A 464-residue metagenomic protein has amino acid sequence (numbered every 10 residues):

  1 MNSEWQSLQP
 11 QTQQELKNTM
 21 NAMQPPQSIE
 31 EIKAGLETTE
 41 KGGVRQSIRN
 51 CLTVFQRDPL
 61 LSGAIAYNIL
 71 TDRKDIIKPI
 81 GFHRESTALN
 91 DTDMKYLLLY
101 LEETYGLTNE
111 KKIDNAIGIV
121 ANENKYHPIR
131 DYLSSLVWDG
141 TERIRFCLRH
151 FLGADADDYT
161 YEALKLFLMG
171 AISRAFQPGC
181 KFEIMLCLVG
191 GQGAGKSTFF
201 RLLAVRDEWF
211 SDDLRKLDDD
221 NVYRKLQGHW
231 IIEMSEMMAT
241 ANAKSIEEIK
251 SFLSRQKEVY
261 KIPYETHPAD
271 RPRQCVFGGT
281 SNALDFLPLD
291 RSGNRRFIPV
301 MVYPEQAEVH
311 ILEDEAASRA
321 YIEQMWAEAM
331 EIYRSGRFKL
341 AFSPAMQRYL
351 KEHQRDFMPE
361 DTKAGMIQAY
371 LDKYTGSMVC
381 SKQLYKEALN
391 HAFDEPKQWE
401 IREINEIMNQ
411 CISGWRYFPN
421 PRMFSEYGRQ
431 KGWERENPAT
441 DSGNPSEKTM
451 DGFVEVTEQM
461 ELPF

Functional and structural regions predicted by a protein language model:
M1-R143, D158, E162, D394-E395 (+4 more regions): N-terminal nucleic-acid engagement/recognition segments and initiation subdomains in replication, restriction
S3, S7, E15, N21 (+5 more regions): A composition-driven signal for long, intrinsically disordered, charge-rich low-complexity tracts
L60, A66-I69, D75-I76, G81 (+9 more regions): Residue-level preference for alpha-helix termini and adjacent loops
E102-H127, K181, E208-D212, D218-L253 (+1 more regions): Feature primarily recognizes SF3-like P-loop helicase cores of small DNA viruses
I117-Q227, I231: P-loop NTPase catalytic core of nucleic-acid-dependent motor ATPases
